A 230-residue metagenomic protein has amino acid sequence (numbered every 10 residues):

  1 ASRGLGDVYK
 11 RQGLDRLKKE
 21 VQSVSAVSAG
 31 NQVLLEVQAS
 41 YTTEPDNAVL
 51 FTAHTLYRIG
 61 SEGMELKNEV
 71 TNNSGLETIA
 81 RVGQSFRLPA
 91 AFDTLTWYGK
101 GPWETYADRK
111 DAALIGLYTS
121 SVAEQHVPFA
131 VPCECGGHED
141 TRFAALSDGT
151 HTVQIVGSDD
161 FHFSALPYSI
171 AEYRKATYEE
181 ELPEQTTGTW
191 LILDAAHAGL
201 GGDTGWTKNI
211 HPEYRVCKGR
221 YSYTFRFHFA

Functional and structural regions predicted by a protein language model:
R3-A230: Beta-strand/loop-rich accessory regions of lumenal/periplasmic or secreted enzymes, predominantly carbohydrate-active
